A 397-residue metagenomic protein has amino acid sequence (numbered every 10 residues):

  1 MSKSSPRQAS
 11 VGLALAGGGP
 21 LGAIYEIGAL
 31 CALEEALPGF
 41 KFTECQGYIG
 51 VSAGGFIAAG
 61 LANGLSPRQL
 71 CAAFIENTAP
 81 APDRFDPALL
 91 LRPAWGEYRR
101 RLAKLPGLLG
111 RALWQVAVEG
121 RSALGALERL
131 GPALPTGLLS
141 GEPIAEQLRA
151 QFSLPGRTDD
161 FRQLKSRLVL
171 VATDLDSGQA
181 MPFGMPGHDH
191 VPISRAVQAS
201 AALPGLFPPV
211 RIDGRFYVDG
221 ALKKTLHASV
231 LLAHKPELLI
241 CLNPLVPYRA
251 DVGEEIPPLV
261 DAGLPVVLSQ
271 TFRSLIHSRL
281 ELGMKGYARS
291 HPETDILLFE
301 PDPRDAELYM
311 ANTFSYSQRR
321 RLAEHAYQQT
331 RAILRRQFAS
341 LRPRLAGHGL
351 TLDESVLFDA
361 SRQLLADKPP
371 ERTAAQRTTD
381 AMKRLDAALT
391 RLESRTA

Functional and structural regions predicted by a protein language model:
M1-V51, A59-A397: Patatin-like phospholipase
G54: Catalytic cores of secreted/periplasmic lytic hydrolases that degrade extracellular macromolecules
